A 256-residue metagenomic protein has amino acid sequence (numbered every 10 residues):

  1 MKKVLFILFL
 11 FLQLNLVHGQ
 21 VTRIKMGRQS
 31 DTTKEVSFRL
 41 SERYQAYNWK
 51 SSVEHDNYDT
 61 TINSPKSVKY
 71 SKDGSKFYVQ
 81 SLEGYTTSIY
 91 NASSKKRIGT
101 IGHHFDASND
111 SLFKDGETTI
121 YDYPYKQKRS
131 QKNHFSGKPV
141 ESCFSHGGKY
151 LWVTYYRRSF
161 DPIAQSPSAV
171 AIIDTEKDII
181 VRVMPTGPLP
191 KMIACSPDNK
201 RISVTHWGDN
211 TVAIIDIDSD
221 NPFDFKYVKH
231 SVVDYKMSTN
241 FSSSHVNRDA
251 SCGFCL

Functional and structural regions predicted by a protein language model:
V4-Q13: Sec-dependent N-terminal signal peptides
G19-L256: Predominantly soluble domains enriched in secretory-pathway, periplasmic, or organellar proteins
